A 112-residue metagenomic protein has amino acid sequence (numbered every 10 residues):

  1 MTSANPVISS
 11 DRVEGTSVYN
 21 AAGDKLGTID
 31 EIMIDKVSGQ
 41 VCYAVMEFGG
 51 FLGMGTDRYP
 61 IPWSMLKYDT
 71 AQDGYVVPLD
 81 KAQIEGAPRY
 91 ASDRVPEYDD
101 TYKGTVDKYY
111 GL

Functional and structural regions predicted by a protein language model:
M1-L112: Peripheral interaction segments used for macromolecular assembly
